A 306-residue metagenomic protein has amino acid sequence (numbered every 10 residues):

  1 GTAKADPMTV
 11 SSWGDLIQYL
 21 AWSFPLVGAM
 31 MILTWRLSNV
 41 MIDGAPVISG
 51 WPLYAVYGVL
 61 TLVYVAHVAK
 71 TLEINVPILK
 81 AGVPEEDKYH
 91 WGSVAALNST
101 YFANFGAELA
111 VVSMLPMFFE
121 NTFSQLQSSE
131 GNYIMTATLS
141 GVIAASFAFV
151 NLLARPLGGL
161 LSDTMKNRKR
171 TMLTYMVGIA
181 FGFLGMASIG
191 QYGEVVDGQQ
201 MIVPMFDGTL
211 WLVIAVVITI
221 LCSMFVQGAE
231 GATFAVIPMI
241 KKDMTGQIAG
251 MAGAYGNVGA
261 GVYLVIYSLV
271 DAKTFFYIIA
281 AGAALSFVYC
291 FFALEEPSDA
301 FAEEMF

Functional and structural regions predicted by a protein language model:
Y19-G28, S49-A66, T274-F292: Symmetry-related core transmembrane helices of the 12-TM Major Facilitator Superfamily/SLC fold
S23-Y54, G92-A145, E230: Extracytoplasmic gate region of multi-pass secondary transporters
A148-P156, N257, G261: Residue-level signature of mid-helix packing/kink "hotspots" within the transmembrane helices of 12-pass Major
D163-V177: Cytoplasmic membrane-interface "Motif A"-like loop-to-helix N-cap segments of 12-TM Major Facilitator Superfamily
V177-G208: C-terminal ends and interior cores of transmembrane alpha-helices in multi-pass membrane transporters/permeases
G190, A280-F306: Multi-pass alpha-helical transporter architecture, strongest for 12-TM Major Facilitator/SLC carriers used
V226-K241: Intracellular juxtamembrane helix-capping segments at the cytosolic ends of symmetry-related transmembrane helices
K241-D271: A late C-terminal transmembrane helix in Major Facilitator Superfamily
